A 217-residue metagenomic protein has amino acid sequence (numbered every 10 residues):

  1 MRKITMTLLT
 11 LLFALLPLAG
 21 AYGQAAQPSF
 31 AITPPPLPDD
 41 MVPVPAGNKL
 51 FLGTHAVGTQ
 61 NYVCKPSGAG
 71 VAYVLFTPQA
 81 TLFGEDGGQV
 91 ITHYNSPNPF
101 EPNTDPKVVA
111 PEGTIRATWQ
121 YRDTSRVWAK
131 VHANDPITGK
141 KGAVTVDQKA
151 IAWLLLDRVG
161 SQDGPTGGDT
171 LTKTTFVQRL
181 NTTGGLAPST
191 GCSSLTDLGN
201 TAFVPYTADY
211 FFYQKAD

Functional and structural regions predicted by a protein language model:
M1-L9: Bacterial N-terminal signal peptides that target proteins for export
L9-P17: Bacterial N-terminal signal peptides
A19-Q24: Sec/Tat signal peptide C-region and signal peptidase I cleavage site
A25-T59, G68-D217: Primary mode marks residue(s) on the alpha4-beta5-alpha5 output face of response regulator receiver
